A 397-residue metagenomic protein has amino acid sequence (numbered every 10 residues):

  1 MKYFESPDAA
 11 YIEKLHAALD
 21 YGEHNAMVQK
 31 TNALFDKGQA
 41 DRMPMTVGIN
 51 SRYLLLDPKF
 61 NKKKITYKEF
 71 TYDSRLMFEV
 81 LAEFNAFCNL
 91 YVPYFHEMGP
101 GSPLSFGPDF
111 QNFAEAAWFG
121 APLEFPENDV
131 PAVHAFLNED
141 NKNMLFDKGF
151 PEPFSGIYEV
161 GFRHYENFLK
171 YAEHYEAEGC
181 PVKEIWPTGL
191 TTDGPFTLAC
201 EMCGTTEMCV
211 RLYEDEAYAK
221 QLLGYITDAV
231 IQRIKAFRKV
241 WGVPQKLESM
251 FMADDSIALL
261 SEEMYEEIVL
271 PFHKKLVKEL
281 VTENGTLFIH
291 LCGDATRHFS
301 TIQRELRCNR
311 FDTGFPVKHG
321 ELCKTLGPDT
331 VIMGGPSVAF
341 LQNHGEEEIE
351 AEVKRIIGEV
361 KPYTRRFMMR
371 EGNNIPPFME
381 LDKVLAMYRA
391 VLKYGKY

Functional and structural regions predicted by a protein language model:
M1-R52, D57, N61-Y67, F150-Y397: Active-site loop segments of alpha/beta catalytic cores
D57-K59, F113-A114, W118-F119, P131 (+1 more regions): Viral RNA-dependent RNA polymerase
K62, Y67-S74, F136-L145, S155 (+1 more regions): Intrinsic-disorder/low-complexity, polar/charged segments
Y67-E115: Membrane helical hairpin/interfacial module
F110, E115-A116, C292, T330: Domain-level signal for soluble alpha/beta catalytic cores
P122-K170: A gly/proline- and charged-residue-enriched helix-loop-helix capping module
